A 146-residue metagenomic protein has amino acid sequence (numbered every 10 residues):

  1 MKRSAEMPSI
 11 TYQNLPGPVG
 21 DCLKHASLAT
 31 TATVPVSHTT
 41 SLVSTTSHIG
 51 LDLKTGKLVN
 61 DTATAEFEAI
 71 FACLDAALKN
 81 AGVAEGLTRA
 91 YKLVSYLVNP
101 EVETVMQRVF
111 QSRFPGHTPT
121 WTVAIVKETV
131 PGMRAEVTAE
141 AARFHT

Functional and structural regions predicted by a protein language model:
M1-A72, A76-Y91, L97-T146: N-terminal presequence-like segments and the immediate start of the first folded domain
